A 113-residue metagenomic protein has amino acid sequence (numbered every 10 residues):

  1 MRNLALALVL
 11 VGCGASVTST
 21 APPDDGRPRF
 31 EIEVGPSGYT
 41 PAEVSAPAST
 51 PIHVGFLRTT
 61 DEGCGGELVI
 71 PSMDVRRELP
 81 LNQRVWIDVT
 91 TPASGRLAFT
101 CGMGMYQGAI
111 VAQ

Functional and structural regions predicted by a protein language model:
M1-A7: Sec-dependent signal peptide recognition, specifically the positively charged N-region followed immediately by
V9-G12: C-terminal motif of bacterial Sec signal peptides marking the signal peptidase cleavage site
G14-D24, L79-Q113: Extracellular/periplasmic metallocenter environments
P22-P51: N-terminal edge beta-strand
V34-A42, H53, I70-D74, N82-I87: N-terminal post-signal-peptidase region of extra-cytosolic proteins
P41-D61, V85-A93, L97-A98: Beta-strand cores of secreted/periplasmic/IMS beta-sandwich domains, seen most often in copper-related folds
T60-G63, G104: Short proline/glycine-enriched turn/loop motifs at strand-loop junctions of beta-rich domains
E62-P80, A109-V111: Histidine- and aromatic-enriched segments that form or immediately flank copper-ligand environments
